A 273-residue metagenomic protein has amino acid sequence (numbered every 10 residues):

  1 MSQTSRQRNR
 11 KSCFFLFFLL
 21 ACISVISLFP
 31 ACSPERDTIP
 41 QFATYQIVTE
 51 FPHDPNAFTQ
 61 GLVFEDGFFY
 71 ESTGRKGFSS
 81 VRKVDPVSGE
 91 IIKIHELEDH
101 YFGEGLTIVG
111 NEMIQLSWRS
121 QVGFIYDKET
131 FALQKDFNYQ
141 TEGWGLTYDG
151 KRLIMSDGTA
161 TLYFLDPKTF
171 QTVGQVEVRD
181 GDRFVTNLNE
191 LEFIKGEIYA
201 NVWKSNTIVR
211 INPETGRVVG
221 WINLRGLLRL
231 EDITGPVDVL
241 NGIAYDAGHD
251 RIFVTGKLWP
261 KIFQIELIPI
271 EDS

Functional and structural regions predicted by a protein language model:
R36-P55, S88-E90: A short helix->beta-strand "capping" segment at the edge of beta-propeller domains
V48-S80, H95-E96, H100-T107: Beta-strand-rich domains and repeat architectures in extracellular enzymes and scaffolds, especially beta-propellers
E50-P55, H95-D99, K135-Q140, E177-R183 (+2 more regions): Surface loop/turn motifs at the tips and blade-to-blade linkers of beta-strand repeat domains
T59, L188, G235-A244: Signature of short aromatic-glycine-proline-rich micro-motifs recurring in repeat-based ectodomains
D66-G67, G110-N111, G150-K151, K195-G196 (+1 more regions): Short coil/turn segments that connect the beta-strands within blades of beta-propeller domains
Y70-R75, M113-S120, M155-T159, A200-K204 (+1 more regions): Conserved beta-strand positions in repeat-built beta-propeller and related beta-rich domains
D85-S88, D127-F131, P167-F170, N212-G216 (+1 more regions): Short loop/turn segments that connect beta-strands within beta-propeller blades
